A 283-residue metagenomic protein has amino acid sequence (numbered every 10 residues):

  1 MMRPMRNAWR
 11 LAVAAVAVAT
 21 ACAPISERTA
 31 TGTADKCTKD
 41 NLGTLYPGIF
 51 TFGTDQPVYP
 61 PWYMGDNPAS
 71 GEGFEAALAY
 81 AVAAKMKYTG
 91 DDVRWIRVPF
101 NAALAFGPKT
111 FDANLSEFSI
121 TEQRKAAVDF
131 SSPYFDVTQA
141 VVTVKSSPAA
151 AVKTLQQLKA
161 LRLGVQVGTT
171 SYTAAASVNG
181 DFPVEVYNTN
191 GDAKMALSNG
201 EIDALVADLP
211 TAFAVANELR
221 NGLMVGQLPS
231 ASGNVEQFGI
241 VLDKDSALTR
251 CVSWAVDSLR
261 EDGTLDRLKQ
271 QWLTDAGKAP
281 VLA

Functional and structural regions predicted by a protein language model:
V18-A21: C-terminal motif of bacterial Sec signal peptides marking the signal peptidase cleavage site
P24, R28-G32, D40, T170-V184 (+2 more regions): Ligand-binding clefts/hinges and TM-proximal coupling segments of bilobed small-molecule sensing domains
T31-S116, A126: Extracytoplasmic small-molecule ligand-binding "clamshell" domains of the periplasmic binding protein/Venus flytrap
Q56, D136-T143, P210, N217-D257 (+1 more regions): Periplasmic-binding protein-like
P57-Y59, G71-K85, F118-I120, V137-K194 (+3 more regions): Bilobed "Venus flytrap"/periplasmic-binding protein-like clamshell domains and structurally analogous long
A76-K85, T169, Q237-A276: Extended ligand-binding regions for polar small-molecule ligands
D92-Q157: Acidic, polar ligand-binding/catalytic clefts
A102, F118-A127, A176-S177, D203-N234: A ligand-binding cleft/hinge motif common to bilobed small-molecule-binding domains
